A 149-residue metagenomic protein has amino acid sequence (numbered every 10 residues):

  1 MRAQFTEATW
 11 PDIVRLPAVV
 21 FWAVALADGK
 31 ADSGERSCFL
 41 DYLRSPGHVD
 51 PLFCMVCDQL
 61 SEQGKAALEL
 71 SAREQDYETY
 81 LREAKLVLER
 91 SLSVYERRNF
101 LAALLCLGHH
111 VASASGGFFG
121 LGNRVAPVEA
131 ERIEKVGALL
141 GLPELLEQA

Functional and structural regions predicted by a protein language model:
M1-A149: Small-residue-enriched hydrophobic alpha-helices in membranes
